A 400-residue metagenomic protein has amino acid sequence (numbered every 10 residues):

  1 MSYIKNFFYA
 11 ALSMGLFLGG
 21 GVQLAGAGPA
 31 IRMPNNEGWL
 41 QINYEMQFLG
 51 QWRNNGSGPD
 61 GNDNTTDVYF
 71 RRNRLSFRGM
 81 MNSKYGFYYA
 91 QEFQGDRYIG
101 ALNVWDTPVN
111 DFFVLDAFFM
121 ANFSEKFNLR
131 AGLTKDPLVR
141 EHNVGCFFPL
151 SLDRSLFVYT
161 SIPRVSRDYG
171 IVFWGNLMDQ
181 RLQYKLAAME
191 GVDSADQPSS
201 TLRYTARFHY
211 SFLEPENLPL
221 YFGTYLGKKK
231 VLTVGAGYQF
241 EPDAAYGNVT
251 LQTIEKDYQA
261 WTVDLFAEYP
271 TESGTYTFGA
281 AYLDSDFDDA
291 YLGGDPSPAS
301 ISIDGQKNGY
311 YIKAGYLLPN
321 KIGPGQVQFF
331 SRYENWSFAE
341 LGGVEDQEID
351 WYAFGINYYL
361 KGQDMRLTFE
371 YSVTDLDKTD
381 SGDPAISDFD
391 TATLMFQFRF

Functional and structural regions predicted by a protein language model:
S2-A11: Bacterial N-terminal signal peptides that target proteins for export
A10-G20: Bacterial N-terminal signal peptides
A25-A27: Boundary at the C-terminal end of the N-terminal hydrophobic targeting segment
P29-N55, N62-S194, S199-E216, F222 (+3 more regions): Outer membrane beta-barrel
N35, N54-N62, W105-T107, N122 (+3 more regions): Outer-membrane beta-barrel pore domains
P215-L226, F398-F400: Flexible, glycine-rich linker and terminal segments associated with outer-membrane beta-barrel/transport systems
